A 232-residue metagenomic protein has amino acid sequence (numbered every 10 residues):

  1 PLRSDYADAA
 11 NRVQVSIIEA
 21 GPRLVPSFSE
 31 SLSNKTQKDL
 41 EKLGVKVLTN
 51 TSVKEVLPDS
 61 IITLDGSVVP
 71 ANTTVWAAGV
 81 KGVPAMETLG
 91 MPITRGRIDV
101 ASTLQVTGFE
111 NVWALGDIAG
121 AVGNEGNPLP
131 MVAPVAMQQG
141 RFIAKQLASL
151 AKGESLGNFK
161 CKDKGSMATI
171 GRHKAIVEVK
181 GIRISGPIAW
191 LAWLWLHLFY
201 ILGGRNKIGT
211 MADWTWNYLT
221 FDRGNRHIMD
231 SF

Functional and structural regions predicted by a protein language model:
P1-T51: Rossmann-like dinucleotide-binding cores of NAD(P)H-dependent redox enzymes
V13, E110, G165: Change "...and in nucleic-acid phosphodiester-cleaving endonucleases..." to "...and in nucleic-acid processing enzymes
S16-I18, L48, V75, W113-L115 (+1 more regions): Hydrophobic/aromatic beta-strand patches that form the interior of the parallel beta-sheet core in alpha/beta enzyme
A20, D117, R172: Cofactor-binding loop segments of dinucleotide-utilizing enzymes, especially the Rossmann-like FAD- and NAD(P)+-binding
V25, K54, W76: Nucleotide phosphate-binding site architecture
T49-S60: A conserved short coil-to-beta-strand element within the FAD-binding core of flavoproteins
S60-I62, V68-Q138, F142-K145: FAD-site-proximal beta/loop scaffold in flavoenzymes
Q139, A144-F232: C-terminal, flexible cofactor-proximal segment of oxidoreductases
